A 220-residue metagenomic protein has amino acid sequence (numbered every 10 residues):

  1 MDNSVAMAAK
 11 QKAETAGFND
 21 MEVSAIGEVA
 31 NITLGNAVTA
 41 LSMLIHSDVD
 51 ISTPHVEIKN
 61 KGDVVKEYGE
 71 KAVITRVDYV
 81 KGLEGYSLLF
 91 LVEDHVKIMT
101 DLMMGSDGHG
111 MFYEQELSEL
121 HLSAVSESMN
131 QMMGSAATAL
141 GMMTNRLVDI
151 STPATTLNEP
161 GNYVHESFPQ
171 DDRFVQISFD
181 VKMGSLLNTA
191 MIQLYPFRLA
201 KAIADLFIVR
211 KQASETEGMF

Functional and structural regions predicted by a protein language model:
M1-D2: Hydrophobic membrane-targeting and insertion signals
A6-M219: Composition-driven recognition of glycine/serine/threonine/acidic- and proline-rich low-complexity segments and repeats
